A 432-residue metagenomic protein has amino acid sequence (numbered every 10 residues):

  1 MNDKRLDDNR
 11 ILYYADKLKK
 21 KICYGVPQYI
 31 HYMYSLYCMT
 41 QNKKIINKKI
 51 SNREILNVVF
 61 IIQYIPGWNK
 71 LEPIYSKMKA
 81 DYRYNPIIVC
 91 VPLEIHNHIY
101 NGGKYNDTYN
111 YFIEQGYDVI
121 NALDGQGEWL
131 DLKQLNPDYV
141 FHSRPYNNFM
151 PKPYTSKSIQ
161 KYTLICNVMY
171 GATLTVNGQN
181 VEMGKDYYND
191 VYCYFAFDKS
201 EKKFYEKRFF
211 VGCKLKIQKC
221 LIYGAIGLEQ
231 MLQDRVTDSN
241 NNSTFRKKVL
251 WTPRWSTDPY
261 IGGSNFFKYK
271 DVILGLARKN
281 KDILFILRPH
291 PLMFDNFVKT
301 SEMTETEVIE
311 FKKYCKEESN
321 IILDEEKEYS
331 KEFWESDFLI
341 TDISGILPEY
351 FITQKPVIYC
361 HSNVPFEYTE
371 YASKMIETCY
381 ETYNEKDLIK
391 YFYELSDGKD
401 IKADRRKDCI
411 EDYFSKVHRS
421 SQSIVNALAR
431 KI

Functional and structural regions predicted by a protein language model:
M1-E54: Membrane-proximal basic amphipathic "stem/tether" segments
N2-D8, Y13-D16, Y24-Q28, E385-I432: C-terminal amphipathic helix plus adjacent low-complexity, charged tail appended to glycosyltransferase catalytic
K4, V59-M231: Active-site and donor-binding regions of nucleotide-sugar-utilizing enzymes
N69-I74, I226-E310, T382, K416-Q422: Conserved catalytic-core segment of nucleotide-activated headgroup transferases in glycan assembly
D118-G125, G224, I321-E325, E377-Y391: Short acidic-hydrophobic, aromatic-tinged amphipathic segments that line or gate anion-handling sites
L123-Q126, T300-S344, P348: Donor nucleotide-activated moiety binding/catalytic core segment of transferases that use nucleotide-activated donors
T163, F338, Q354-I358: Structural loop-to-beta junction motif characteristic of Rossmann-like glycosyltransferase folds
L215-I217, G345-Y413: Catalytic binding pocket for nucleotide-activated donors in carbohydrate/polymer assembly enzymes
